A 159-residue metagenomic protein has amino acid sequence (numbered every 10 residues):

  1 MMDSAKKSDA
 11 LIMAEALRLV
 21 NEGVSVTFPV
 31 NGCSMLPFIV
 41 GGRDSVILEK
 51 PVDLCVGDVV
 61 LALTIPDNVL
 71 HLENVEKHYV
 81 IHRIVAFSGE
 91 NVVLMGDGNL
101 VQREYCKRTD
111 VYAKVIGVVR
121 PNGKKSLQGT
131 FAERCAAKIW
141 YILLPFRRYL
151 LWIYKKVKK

Functional and structural regions predicted by a protein language model:
M2-D3: Plant-biased intrinsically disordered, low-complexity terminal regulatory segments
K6-L100: Feature for secretory/organellar precursors and membrane-associated catalytic proteins
V52-D53, L63-I65, V69-K159: Acidic/glycine-rich C-terminal interaction modules and beta/coil loop segments that lie outside canonical DNA-binding
